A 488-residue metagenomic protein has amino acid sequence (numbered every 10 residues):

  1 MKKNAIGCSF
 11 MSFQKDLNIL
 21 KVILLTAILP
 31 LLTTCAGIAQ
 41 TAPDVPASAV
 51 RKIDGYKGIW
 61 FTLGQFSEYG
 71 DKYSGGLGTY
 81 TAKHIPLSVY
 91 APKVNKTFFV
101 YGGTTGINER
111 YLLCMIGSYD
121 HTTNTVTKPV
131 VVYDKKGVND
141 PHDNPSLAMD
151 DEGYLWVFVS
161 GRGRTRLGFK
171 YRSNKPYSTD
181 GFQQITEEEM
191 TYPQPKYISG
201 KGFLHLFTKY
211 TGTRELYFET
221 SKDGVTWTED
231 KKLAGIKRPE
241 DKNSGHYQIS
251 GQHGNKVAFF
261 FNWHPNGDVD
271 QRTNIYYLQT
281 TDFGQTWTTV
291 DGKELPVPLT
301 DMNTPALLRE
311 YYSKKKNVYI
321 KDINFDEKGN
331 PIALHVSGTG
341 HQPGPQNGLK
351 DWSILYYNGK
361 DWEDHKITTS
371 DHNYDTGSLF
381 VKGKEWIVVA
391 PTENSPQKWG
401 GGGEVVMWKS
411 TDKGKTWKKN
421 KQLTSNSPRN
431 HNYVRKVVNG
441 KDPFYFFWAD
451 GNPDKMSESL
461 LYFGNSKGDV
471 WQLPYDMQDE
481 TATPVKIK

Functional and structural regions predicted by a protein language model:
N4-L24: Bacterial N-terminal signal peptides that target proteins for export
I6-F10, L31-L32, F260: Intrinsically disordered, low-complexity segments
F10-Q14, T34, K222: Compositionally biased regions
V22-T34: Bacterial N-terminal signal peptides
G37-I38: Sec/Tat signal peptide C-region and signal peptidase I cleavage site
T41-K488: Extracellular, repeat-based ectodomains that mediate carbohydrate processing or recognition
